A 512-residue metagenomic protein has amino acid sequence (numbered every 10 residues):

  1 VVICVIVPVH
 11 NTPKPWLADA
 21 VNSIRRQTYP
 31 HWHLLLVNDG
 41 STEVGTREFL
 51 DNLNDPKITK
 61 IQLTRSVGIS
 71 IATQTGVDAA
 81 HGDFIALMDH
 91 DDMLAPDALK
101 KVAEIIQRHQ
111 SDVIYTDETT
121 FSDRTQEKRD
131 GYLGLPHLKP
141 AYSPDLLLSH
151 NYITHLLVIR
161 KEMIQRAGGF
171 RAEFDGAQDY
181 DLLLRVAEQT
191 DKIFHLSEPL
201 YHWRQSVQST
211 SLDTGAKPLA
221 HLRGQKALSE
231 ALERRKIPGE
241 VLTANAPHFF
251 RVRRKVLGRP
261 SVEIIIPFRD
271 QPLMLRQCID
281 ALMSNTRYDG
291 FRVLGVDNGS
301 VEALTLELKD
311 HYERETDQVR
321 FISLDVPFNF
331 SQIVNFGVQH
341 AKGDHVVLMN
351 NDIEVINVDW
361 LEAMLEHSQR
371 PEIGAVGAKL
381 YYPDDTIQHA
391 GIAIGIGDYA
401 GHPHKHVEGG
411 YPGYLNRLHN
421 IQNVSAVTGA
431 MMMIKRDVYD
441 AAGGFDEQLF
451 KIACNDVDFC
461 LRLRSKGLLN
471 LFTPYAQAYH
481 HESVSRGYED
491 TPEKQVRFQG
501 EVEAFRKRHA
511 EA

Functional and structural regions predicted by a protein language model:
V1, A216-R259, G374, D384 (+5 more regions): C-terminal, non-catalytic tails of nucleotide-sugar-dependent glycosyltransferases
N22-H31, D280-G290: Short, acidic, metal-binding catalytic loop of nucleotide-sugar glycosyltransferases
P30, N38-R47, R65, D297-L308 (+1 more regions): A conserved acidic beta->alpha catalytic loop
L63-A80, L324-A341: Glycine-rich, basic loop-to-helix element that forms the pyrophosphate-binding segment of sugar-nucleotide handling
S70, D78, L133-V158, E162 (+2 more regions): A recurrent flexible, glycine/aromatic-enriched loop bordering the glycosyltransferase active site that acts as
I85, V346: Short aromatic/hydrophobic "clamp" motif used to bind/position activated sugar donors
D97-Y132, I353-D398: Conserved donor NDP-sugar-binding/catalytic core segment of glycosyltransferases
M163-R166, E173-P199, L228, W360-M364 (+2 more regions): A short, conserved alpha-helix in the catalytic core of glycosyltransferases
